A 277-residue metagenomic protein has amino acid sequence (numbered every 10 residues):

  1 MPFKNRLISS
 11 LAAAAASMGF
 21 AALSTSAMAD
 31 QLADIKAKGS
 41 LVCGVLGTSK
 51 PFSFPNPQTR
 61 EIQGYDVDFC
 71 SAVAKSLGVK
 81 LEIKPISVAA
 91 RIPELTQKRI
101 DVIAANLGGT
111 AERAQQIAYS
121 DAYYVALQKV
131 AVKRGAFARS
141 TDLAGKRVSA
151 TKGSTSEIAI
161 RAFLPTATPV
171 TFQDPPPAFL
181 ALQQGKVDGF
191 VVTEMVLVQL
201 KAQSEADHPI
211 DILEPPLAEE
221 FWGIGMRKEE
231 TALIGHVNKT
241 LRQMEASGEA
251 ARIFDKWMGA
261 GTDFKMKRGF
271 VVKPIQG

Functional and structural regions predicted by a protein language model:
A29-N106, W257: Extracytoplasmic small-molecule ligand-binding "clamshell" domains of the periplasmic binding protein/Venus flytrap
D30, V79-A90, Q97, L107-A167: A conserved helix-loop-strand patch within extracytoplasmic ligand-binding domains of the periplasmic binding
L41-V42, G78-K80, I86, Q97-A105 (+4 more regions): Alpha-to-beta junction loops
S53-T59, C70-V79, Y119, S156-Q173 (+1 more regions): Ligand-binding cleft/hinge of the Venus flytrap
V67, E82-P93, G135, K152 (+3 more regions): Short helix-initiation/N-cap motifs at beta->coil->alpha
V67-S76, A136, K146-R147, S154-T155 (+2 more regions): Extended ligand-binding regions for polar small-molecule ligands
A90-P93, L107-Q115, A159-A162, D188-A218: A ligand-binding cleft/hinge motif common to bilobed small-molecule-binding domains
Y124-A131, E194, K201-L241, A260-G277: Periplasmic-binding protein-like
